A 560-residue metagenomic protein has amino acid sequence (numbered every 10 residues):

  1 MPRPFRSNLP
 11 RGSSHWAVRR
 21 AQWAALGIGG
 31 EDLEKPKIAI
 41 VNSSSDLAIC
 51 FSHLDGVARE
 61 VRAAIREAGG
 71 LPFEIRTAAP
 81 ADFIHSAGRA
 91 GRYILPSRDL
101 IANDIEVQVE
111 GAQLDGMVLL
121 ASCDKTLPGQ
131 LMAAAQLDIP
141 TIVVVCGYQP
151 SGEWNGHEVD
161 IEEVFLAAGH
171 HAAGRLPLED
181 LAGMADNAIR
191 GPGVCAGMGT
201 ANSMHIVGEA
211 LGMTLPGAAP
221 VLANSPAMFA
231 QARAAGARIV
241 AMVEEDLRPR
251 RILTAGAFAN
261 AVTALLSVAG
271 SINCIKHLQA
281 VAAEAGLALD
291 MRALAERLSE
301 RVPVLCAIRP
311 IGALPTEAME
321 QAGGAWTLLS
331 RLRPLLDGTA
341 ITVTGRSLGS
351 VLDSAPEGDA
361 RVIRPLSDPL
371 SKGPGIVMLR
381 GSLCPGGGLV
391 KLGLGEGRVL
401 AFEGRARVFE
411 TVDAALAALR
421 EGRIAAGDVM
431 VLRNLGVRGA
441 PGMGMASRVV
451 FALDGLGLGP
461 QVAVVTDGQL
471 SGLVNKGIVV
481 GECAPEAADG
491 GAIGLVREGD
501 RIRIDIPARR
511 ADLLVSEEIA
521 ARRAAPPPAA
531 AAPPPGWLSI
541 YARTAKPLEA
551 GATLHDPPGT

Functional and structural regions predicted by a protein language model:
M1-C50, V57-A78, F83-I94, L127 (+3 more regions): Catalytic or ion-coupling anion/metal-binding cores of large enzyme and transporter domains
I94-N103: Glycine-rich, highly charged phosphate/nucleotide-binding loops
V109-Q130, T141-V145: A short, small-residue-rich loop immediately preceding and capping a beta-strand
